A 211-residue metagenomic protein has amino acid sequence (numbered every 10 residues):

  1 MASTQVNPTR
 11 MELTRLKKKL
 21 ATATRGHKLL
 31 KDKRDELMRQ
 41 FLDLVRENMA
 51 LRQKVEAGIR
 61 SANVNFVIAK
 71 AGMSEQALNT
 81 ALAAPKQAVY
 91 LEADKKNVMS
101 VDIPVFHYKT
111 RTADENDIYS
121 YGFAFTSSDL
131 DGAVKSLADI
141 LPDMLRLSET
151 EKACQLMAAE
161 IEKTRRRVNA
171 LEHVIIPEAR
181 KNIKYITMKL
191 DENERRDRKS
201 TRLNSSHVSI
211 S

Functional and structural regions predicted by a protein language model:
M1-R202: Charge-rich amphipathic alpha-helical interaction elements
L203-S211: Single conserved hydrophobic/aromatic residue that forms the stacking wall/gate of nucleotide- or nucleobase-binding
